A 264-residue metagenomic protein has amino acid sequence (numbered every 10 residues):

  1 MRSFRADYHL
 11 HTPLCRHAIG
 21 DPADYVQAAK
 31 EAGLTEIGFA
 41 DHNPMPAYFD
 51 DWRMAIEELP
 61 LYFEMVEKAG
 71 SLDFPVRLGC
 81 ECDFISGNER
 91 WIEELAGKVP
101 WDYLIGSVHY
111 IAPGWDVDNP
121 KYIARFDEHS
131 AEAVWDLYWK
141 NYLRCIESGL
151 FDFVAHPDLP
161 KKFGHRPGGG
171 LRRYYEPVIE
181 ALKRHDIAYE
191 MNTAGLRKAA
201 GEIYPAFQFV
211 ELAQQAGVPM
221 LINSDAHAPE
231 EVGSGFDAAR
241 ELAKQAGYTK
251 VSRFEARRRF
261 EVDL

Functional and structural regions predicted by a protein language model:
M1-S86, A96-K98, F153, P160-P177 (+4 more regions): An N-terminally biased module of ancient metal coordination in phosphate/nucleic-acid-related enzymes
R16, V108-A216: Domain-core and long-helix interface of multi-subunit machines
T35, K98-Y103, L150-D152, I187 (+1 more regions): Glycine-enriched alpha-helix->loop->beta-strand junction motifs that scaffold or abut catalytic
I37-F39, L104, V154, Y189 (+1 more regions): Hydrophobic residues within beta-strands of alpha/beta enzymes
E81-D127: Hydrophobic alpha-helical segments and helix pairs
S86-I92, A200-E202, V232, F260-L264: Short, solvent-exposed polar/charged micro-motifs at secondary-structure junctions
S234-L264: Mid-to-C-terminal alpha-helical segments outside catalytic/metal-binding sites
